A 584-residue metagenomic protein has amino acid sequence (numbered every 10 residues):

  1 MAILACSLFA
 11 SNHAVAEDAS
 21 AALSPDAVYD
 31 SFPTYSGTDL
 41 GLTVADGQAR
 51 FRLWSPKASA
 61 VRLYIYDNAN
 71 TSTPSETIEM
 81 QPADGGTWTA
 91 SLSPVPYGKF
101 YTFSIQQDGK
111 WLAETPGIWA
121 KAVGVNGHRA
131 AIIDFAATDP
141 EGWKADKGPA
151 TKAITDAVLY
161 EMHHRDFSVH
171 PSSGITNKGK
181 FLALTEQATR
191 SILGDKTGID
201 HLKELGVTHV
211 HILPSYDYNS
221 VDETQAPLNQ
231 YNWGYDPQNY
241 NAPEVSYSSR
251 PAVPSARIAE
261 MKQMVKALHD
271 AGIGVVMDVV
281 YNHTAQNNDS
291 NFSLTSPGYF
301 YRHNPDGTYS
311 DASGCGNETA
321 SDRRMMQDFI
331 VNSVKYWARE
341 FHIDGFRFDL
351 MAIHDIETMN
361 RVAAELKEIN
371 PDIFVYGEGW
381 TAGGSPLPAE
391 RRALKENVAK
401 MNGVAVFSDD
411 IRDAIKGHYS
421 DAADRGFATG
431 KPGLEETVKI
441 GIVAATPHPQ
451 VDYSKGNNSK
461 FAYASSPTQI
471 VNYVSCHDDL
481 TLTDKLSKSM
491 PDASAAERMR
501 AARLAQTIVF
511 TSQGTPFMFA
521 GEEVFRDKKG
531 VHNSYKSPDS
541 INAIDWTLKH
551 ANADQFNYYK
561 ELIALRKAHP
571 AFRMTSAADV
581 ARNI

Functional and structural regions predicted by a protein language model:
M1-A16: Gram-negative bacterial Sec-dependent N-terminal signal peptides
E17-D46, A83-E186: The feature marks proteins involved in alpha-glucan
T34, T38, S454-S459, G514-V531 (+1 more regions): Glycan-recognition and catalytic regions of carbohydrate-active enzymes
G47-F51: Structural beta-strand segments of beta-rich domains
L53, F103, M162, I212 (+9 more regions): Conserved, mostly hydrophobic/aromatic
W54-A60, V95: Short proline/glycine-enriched turn/loop motifs at strand-loop junctions of beta-rich domains
A130-I133, A363-A364, E368-F525, P570-A577 (+1 more regions): Conserved alpha/beta catalytic core and glycan-binding cleft of carbohydrate-active enzymes
R165-F341, H354, T358-N370, F374: Substrate-binding/active-site clefts of carbohydrate-active enzymes
